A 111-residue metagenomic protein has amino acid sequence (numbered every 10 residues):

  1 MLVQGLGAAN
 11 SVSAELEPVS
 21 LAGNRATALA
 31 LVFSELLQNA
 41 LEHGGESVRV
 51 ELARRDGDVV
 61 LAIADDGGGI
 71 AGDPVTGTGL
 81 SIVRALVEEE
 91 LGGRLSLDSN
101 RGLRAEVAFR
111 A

Functional and structural regions predicted by a protein language model:
M1-G7: A conserved short alpha-helical segment within the catalytic HATPase_c
G5, R55, V59, D73 (+1 more regions): Flexible, glycine-/charge-rich segments associated with ATP-binding catalytic modules
G7-L37, L41, E46-S47, P74: Conserved short strand/loop->alpha-helix "switch" segment adjacent to the catalytic nucleotide/phosphoryl-transfer site
S13-E15, E51-A53, A62-A64, D98 (+1 more regions): Solvent-exposed beta-strand sheet faces enriched in polar/charged residues
R25, G44-V48, G69, A85 (+1 more regions): Catalytic cores of carbohydrate-active enzymes across secretory and cytosolic contexts
L29-L37, L52, I82, L86-V87: Structural preference for long, well-ordered alpha-helical segments in enzyme cores
S47-G57: Short beta-strand/loop element within the Bergerat-fold HATPase_c
D58-S81: Glycine-rich/acidic phosphate-handling loop/turn and adjacent ATP-lid/helix of nucleotide-binding kinase/ATPase domains
